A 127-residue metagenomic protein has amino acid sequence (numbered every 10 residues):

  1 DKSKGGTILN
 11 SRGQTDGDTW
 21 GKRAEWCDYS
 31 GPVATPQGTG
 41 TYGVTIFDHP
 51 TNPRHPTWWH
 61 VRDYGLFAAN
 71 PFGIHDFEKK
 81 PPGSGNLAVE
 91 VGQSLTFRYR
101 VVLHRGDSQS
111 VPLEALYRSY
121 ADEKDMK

Functional and structural regions predicted by a protein language model:
D1-P53: Active-site/ligand-binding surface loops and adjacent short beta/alpha elements that line catalytic pockets across
V44-K127: Beta-strand-rich recognition/accessory modules
